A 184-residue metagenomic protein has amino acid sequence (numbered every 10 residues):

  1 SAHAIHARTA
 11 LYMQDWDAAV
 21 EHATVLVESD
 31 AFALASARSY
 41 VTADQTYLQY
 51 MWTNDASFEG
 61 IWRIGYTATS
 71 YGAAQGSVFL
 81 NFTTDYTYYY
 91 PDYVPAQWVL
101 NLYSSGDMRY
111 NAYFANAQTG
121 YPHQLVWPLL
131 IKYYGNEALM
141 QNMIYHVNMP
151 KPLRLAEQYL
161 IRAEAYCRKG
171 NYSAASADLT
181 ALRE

Functional and structural regions predicted by a protein language model:
S1-V78, T84-E184: Acidic/polar-rich alpha-helix caps and helix-coil junctions
